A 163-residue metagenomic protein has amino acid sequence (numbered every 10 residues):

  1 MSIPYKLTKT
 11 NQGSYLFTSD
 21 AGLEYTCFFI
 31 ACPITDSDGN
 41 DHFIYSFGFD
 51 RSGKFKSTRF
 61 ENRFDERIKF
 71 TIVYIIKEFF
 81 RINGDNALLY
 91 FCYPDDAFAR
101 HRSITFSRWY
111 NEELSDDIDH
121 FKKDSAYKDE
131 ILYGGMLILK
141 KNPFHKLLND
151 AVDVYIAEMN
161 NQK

Functional and structural regions predicted by a protein language model:
M1-K163: Non-catalytic substrate-recognition and accessory regions of acyl/acetyltransferase enzymes
